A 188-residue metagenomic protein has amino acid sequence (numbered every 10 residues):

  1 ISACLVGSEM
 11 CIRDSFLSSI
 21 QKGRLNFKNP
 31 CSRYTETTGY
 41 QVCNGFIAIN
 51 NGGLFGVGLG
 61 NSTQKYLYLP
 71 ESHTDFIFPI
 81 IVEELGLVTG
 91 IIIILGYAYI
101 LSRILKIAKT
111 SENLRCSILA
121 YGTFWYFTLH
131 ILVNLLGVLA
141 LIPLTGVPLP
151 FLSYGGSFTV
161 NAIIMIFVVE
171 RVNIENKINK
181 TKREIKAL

Functional and structural regions predicted by a protein language model:
I1-G7, C11-I12: Single conserved hydrophobic/aromatic residue that forms the stacking wall/gate of nucleotide- or nucleobase-binding
I12, L132-L188: A juxtamembrane structural motif centered on a specific transmembrane helix
S15-F55, D75-F76: Membrane-interface loop/short-helix elements at transmembrane-helix boundaries of multipass membrane proteins
F16, I20, G96-R103, F127-H130 (+2 more regions): Transmembrane alpha-helix boundary/anchor motif
T63-I107: A conserved mid-to-late transmembrane alpha helix and its immediate loop/hinge that forms the functional core
V88, I92-Y99, Y121, W125 (+3 more regions): Lipid-exposed faces of alpha-helical membrane segments in multi-pass integral membrane proteins
A98-K109, V169-K177: Structural signal for the C-terminal ends of transmembrane alpha-helices and the immediately following loop
K106-G146, L152: Loop-to-helix entry and N-terminal half of a specific, functionally important transmembrane alpha helix in multi-pass
